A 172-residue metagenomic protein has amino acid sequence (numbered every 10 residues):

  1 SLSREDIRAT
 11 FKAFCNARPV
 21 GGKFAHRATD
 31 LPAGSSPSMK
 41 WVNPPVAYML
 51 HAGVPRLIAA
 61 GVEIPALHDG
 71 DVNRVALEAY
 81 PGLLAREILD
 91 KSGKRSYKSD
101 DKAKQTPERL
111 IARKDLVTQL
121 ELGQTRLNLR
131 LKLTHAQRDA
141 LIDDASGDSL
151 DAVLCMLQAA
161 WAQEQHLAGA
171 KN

Functional and structural regions predicted by a protein language model:
S1-N172: RNase H-like (RuvC/DEDD) metal-dependent nuclease/polynucleotide-processing core
